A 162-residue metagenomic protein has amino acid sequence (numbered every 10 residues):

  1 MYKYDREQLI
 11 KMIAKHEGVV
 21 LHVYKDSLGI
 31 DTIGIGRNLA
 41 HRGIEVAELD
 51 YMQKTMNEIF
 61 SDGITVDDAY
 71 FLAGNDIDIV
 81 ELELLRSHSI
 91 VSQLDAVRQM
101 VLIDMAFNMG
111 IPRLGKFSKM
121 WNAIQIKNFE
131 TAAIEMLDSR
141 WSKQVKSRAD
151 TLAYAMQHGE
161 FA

Functional and structural regions predicted by a protein language model:
M1-H22, L28, R37-H41, V46 (+5 more regions): Long, amphipathic alpha-helical surface segments
I10, I30-T32, Q99: A residue-level signal for beta-strand positions that form part of recognition/binding surfaces within mature
V23-K25, Q93-L94: Short, conserved, surface-exposed binding loops centered on an aromatic residue
G34-E58: Short, surface-exposed acidic-centric catalytic microdomains
K54-G110: Mid-length scaffold segments of soluble, non-membrane domains
